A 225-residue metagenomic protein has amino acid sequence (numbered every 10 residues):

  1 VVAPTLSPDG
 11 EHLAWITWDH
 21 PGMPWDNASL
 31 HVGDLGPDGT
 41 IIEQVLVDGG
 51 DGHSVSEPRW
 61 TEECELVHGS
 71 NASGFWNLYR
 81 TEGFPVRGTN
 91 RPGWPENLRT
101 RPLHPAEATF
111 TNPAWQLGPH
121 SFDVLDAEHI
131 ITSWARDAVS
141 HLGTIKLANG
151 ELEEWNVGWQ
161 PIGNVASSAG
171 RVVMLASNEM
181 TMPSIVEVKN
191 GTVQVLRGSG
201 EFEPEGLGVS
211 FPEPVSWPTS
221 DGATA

Functional and structural regions predicted by a protein language model:
V1, I16-H31, L46-V55, H68-R80 (+5 more regions): A flexible loop/linker signature enriched in serine peptidases of the S9 family
V2-A3, H104, H120, S140 (+1 more regions): Non-catalytic accessory segments flanking enzyme active sites
P8-D9, T61-E63, V124-A127, S167-A169: Residue-level detector of Asp-centered blade-edge/turn motifs that repeat once per structural unit in beta-propeller
L13, L66-V67, I130, V172-V173: Hydrophobic beta-strand positions that form the internal "hydrophobic ladder" of WD40/Gbeta-like beta-propeller blades
L35-D38, E82-F84, K146-G150, K189-G191: Short loop/turn segments that connect beta-strands within beta-propeller blades
T40-V45, V86-G88, G93, N97-L103 (+3 more regions): Predominantly a core beta-strand signature of beta-propeller blades across repeat-based propeller domains
Q44-G52, P95-L117, S199-E213: Surface-exposed loop and turn segments in beta-propeller and other repeat-based domains that flank or scaffold
Q116-L125: Signature of short aromatic-glycine-proline-rich micro-motifs recurring in repeat-based ectodomains
